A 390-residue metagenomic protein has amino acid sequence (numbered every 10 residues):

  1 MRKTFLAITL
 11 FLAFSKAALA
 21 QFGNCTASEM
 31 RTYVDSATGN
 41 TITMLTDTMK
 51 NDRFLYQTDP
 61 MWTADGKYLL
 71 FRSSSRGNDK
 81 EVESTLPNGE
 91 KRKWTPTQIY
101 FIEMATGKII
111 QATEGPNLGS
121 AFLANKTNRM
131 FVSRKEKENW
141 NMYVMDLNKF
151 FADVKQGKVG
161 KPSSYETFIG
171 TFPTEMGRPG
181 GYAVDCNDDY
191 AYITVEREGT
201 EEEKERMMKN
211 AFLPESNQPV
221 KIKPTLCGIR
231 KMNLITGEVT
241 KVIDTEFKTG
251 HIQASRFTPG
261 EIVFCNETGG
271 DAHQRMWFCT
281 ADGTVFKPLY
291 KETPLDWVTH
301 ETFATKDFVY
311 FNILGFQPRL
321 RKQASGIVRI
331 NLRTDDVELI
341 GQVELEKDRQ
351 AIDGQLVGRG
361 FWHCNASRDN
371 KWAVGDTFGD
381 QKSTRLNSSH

Functional and structural regions predicted by a protein language model:
Q21-T43, K221-C227: Blade/loop signatures of beta-propeller domains
Y33-R53, P162-E166: A short helix->beta-strand "capping" segment at the edge of beta-propeller domains
N51, Y56-D59, R76-K135: Blade-loop segments of beta-propeller domains
D52-L69, G115-K135, T171-E196, E246-C265 (+2 more regions): Conserved beta-propeller blade repeats
L70-G77, N88-R92, F131-L147, Y192-E198 (+5 more regions): Beta-strand C-termini and the immediately following turn/loop, strongest in propeller blades
E103-G107, L147-F150, N233-G237, T280-T284 (+1 more regions): Short loop/turn segments that connect beta-strands within beta-propeller blades
E114-G228, G237, K241-D244: Asp-box/WD-like beta-propeller blade repeats and closely related beta-sheet repeat scaffolds
T384-S389: Conserved small/polar residues in nucleotide/adenosyl-binding loops
